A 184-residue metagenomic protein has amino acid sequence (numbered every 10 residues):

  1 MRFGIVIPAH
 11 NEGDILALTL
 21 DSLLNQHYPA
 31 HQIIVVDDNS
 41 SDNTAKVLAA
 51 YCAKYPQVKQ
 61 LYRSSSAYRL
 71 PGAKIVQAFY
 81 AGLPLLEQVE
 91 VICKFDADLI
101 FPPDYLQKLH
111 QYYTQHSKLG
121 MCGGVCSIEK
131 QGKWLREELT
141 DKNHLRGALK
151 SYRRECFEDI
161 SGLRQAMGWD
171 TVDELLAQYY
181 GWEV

Functional and structural regions predicted by a protein language model:
R2-G4, Q32, V172: Cell-envelope/extracellular polymer assembly enzymes that use nucleotide-activated donors
D21-A30: Short, acidic, metal-binding catalytic loop of nucleotide-sugar glycosyltransferases
D37-K46: A conserved acidic beta->alpha catalytic loop
V76-V91: Active-site nucleotide-sugar/metal-binding loop of Leloir-type enzymes
V89-I100: Short beta-strand-to-loop acidic/aromatic patch adjacent to the donor-nucleotide binding site
I100-L135: Conserved donor NDP-sugar-binding/catalytic core segment of glycosyltransferases
R146-I160: Conserved nucleotide-sugar donor-binding and metal-coordinating catalytic region shared by glycosyltransferases
C156-I160, Q165-V184: A short, conserved alpha-helix in the catalytic core of glycosyltransferases
